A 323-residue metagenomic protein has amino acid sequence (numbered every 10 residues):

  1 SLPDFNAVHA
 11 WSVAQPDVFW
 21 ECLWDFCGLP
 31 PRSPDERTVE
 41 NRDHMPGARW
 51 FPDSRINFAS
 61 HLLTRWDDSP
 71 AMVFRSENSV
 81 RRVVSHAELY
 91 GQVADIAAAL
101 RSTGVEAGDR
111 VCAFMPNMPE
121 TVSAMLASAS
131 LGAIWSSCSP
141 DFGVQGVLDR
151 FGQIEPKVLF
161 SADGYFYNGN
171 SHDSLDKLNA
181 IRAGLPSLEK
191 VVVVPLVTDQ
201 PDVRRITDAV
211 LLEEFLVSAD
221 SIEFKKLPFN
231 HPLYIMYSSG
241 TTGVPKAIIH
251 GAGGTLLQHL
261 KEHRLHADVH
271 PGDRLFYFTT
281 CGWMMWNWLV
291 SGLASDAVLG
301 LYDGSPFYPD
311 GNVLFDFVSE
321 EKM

Functional and structural regions predicted by a protein language model:
S1-P46: N-terminal amphipathic, basic-rich helices that act as targeting or association modules
N6-W11, M72-L126, G143-L148, R204-E214 (+1 more regions): Conserved AMP-binding/adenylate-forming core of the ANL superfamily
V13, E21-D35, P52-V73: A short N-terminal helical cap/helix-turn-helix that marks the beginning of AMP-binding/adenylate-forming
D68-P70, V192-V193, R204-Y237, V244 (+3 more regions): Conserved pre-ATP/AMP-binding loop-to-beta segment of ANL
N78-V80, I235-A247, H263: Conserved adenylation A10 loop of the ANL superfamily
A97, R110, P116-V144, I154-L159 (+3 more regions): A short helix-loop-beta submotif of the ANL/AMP-binding
S130-E214, V313, E320-M323: Structural core segment of the AMP-binding/adenylate-forming
G254-R274, W283-M323: Conserved AMP-binding/adenylation subdomain of ANL enzymes
